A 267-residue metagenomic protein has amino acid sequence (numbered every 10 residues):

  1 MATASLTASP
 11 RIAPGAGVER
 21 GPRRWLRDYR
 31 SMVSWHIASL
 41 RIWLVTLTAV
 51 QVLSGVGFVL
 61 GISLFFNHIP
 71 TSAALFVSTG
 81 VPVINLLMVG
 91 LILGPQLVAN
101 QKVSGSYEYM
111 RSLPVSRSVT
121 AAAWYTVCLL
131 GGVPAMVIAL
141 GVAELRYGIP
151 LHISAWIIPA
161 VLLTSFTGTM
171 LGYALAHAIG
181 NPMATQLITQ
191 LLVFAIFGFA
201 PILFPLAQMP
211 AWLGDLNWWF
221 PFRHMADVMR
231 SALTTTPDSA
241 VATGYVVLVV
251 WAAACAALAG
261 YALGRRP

Functional and structural regions predicted by a protein language model:
M1-I138, Y147, H152, P159 (+6 more regions): Hydrophobic transmembrane alpha-helices and immediately adjacent juxtamembrane helices of multi-pass inner-membrane
A143-E144: MFS-fold secondary transporters
P221-T236: Short, membrane-exposed interhelical loops at transmembrane-helix boundaries
